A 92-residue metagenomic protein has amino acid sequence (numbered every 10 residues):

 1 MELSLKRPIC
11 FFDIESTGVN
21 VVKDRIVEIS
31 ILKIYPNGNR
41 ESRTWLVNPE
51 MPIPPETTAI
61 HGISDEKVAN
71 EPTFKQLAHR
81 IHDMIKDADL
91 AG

Functional and structural regions predicted by a protein language model:
M1-G92: Conserved non-catalytic scaffold segment of RNase H-like nuclease domains
